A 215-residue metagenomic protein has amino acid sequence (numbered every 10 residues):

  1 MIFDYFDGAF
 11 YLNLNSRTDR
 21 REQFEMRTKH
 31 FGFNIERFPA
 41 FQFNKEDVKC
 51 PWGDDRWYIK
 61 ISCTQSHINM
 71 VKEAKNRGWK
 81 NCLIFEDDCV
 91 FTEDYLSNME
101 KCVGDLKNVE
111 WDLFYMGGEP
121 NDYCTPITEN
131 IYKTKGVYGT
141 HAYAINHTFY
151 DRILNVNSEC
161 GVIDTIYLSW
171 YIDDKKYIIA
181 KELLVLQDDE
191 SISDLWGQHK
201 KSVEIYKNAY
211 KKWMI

Functional and structural regions predicted by a protein language model:
M1-F85, C89-I215: An acidic/histidine-cluster motif and surrounding catalytic segment that typifies divalent-metal-assisted enzyme active
